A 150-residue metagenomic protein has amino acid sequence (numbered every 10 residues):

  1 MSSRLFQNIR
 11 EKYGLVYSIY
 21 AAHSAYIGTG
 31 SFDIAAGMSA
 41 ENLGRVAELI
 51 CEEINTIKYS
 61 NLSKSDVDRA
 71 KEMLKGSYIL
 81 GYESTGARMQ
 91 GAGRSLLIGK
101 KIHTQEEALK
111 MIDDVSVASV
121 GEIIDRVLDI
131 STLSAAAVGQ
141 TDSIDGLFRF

Functional and structural regions predicted by a protein language model:
M1, V115-S116: Short secondary-structure boundary/capping elements
M1-S3, T141: His/Glu-based metal-binding/catalytic segments typifying zinc-dependent metallopeptidases
R4-L5, I123: Short, hydrophobic/aromatic alpha-helical segments in well-folded domains
F6-Y59, K64-D114, I130-G139: M16 family metallopeptidases and their MPP-like homologs
S116-V127: A short, acidic, amphipathic alpha-helical segment used as a generic capping/interface helix at domain edges
S143-F150: Short, charged, intrinsically disordered terminal tails
